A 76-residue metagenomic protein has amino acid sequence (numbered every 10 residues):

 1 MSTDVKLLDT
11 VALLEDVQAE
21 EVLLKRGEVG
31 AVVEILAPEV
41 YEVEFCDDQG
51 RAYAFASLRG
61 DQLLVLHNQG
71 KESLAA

Functional and structural regions predicted by a protein language model:
V5-L74: Basic/aromatic-rich interaction segments and small domains that mediate binding to polyanionic partners
